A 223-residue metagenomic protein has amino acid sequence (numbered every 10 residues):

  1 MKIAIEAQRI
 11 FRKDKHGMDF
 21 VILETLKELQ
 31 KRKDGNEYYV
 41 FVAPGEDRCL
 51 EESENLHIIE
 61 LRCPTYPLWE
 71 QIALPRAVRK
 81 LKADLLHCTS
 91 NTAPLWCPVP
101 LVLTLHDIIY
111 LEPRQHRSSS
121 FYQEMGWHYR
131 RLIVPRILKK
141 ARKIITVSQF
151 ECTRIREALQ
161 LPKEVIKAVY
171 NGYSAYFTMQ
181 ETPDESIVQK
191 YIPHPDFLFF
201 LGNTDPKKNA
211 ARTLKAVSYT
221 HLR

Functional and structural regions predicted by a protein language model:
M1-R223: Carbohydrate transferase catalytic cores enriched for Leloir-type hexosyltransferases
